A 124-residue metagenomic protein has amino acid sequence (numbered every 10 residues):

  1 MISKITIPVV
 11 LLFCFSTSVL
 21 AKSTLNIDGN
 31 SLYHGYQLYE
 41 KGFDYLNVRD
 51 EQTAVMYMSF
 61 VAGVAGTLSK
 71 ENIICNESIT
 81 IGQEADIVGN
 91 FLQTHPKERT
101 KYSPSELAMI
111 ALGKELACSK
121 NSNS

Functional and structural regions predicted by a protein language model:
M1-I7: Bacterial N-terminal signal peptides that target proteins for export
P8-V9, V19-L20: Cleavable N-terminal signal peptides
V9-L11, I87: N-terminal leader/targeting signatures
C14-S18: N-terminal signal peptide c-region/cleavage motif recognized by signal peptidases
K22-D86: Short N-proximal segments of mature Sec-exported proteins
D86-N123: Short, compact, well-ordered microdomains
